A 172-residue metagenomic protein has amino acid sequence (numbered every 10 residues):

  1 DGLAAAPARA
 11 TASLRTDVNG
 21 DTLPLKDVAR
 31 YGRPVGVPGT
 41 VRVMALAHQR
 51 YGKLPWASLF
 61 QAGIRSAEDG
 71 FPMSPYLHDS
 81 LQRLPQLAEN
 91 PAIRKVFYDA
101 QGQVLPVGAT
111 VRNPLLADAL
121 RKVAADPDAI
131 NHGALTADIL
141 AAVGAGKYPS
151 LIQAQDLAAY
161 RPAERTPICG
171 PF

Functional and structural regions predicted by a protein language model:
D1-H132, T136-F172: Noncatalytic scaffold domains of N-terminal-nucleophile
